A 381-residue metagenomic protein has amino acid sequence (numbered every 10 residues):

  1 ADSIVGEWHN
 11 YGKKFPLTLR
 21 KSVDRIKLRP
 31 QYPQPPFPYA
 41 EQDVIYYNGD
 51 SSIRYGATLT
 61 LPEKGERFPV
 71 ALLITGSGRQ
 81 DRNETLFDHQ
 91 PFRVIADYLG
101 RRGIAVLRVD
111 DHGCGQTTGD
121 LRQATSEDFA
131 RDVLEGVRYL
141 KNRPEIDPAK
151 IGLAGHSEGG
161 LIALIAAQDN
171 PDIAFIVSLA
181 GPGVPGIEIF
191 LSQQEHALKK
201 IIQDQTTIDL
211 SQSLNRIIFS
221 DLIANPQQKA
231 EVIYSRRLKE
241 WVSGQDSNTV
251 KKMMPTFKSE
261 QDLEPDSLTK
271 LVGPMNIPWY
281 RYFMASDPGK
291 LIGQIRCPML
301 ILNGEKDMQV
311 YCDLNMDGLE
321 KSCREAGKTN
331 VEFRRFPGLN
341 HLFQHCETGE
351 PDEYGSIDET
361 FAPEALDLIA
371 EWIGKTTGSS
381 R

Functional and structural regions predicted by a protein language model:
I26-E66: N-terminal cap/lid segment of alpha/beta-hydrolase-fold proteins
R67-S77: Short beta-strand element of the alpha/beta-hydrolase
V94-Q116: Conserved alpha/beta-hydrolase
Q123-P144: Alpha/beta-hydrolase active-site loop
E145-S157: Alpha/beta-hydrolase fold nucleophile elbow
L179-G293: Accessory cap/linker subdomain of secreted extracellular hydrolases
I295, I301-N303: Short beta-strand/loop motif that positions the catalytic acidic residue of the alpha/beta-hydrolase fold
M308-D317: Conserved alpha/beta-hydrolase "acid-adjacent" motif
